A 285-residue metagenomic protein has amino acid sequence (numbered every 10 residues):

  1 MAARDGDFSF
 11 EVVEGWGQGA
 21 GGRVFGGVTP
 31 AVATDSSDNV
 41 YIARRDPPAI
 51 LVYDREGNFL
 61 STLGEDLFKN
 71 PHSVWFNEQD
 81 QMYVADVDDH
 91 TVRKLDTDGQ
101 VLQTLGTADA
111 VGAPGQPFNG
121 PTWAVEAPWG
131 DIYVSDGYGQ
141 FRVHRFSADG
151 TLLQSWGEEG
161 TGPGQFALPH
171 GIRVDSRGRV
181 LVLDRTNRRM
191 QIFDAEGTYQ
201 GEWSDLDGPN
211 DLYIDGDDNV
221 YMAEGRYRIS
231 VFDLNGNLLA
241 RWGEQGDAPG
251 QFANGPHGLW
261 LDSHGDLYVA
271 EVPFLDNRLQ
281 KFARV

Functional and structural regions predicted by a protein language model:
M1-V285: Eukaryotic scaffold repeat domains enriched in small/polar residues
